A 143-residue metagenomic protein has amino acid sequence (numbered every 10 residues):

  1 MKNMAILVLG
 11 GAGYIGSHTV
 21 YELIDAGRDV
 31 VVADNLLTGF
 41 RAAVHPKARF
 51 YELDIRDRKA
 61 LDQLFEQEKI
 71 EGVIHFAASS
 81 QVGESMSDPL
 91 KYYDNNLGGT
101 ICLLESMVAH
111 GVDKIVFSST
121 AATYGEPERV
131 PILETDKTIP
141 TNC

Functional and structural regions predicted by a protein language model:
M1-C143: N-terminal Rossmann-like NAD(P)+-binding domain of SDR-like oxidoreductases, especially those catalyzing
